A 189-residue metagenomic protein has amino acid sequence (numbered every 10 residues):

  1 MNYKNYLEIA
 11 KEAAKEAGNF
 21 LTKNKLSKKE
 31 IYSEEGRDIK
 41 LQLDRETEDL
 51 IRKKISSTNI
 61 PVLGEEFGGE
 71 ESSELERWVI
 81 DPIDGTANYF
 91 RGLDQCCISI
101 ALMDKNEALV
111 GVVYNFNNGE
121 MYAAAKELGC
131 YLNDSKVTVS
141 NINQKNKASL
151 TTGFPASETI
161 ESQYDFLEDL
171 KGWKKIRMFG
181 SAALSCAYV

Functional and structural regions predicted by a protein language model:
M1-I83: N-terminal subdomain of lithium-sensitive/metallo-dependent phosphomonoesterases centered on the IMPase/IPPase/PAP
L21, D44, I55, T86 (+4 more regions): Residue-level signal for inorganic ion chemistry
I51, I98, S185-C186: Short, hydrophobic alpha-helical packing/hinge segments within bilobed ligand-binding/sensory domains
N59-I60, L128, A148, K174: A structural micro-motif
S73-Y131: DPxDG-like acidic metal-binding loop motif
L109, V137-V139: Short, isolated positions in well-ordered beta-strands
V139-V189: An extended, acidic
